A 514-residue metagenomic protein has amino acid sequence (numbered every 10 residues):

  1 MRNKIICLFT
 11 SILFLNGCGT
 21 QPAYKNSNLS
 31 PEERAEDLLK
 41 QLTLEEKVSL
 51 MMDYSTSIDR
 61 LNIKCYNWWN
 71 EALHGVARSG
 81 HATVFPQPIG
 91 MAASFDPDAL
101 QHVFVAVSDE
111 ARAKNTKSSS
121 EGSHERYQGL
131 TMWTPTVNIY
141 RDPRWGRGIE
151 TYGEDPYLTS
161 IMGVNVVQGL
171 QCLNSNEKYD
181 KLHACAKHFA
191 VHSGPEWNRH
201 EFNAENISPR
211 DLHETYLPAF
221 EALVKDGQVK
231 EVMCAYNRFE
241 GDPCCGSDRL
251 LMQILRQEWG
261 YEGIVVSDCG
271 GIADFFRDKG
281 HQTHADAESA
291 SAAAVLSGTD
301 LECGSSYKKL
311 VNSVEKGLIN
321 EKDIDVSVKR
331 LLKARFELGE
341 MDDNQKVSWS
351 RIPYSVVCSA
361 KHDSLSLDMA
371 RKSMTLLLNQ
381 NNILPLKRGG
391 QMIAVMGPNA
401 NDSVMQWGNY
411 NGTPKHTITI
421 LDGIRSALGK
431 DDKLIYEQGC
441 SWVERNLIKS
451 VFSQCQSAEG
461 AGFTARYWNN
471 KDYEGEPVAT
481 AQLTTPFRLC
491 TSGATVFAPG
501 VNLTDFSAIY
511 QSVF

Functional and structural regions predicted by a protein language model:
M1-P22: Bacterial Sec-dependent N-terminal signal peptides
G17-I509, V513: Glycoside hydrolase catalytic-domain context in secreted enzymes
